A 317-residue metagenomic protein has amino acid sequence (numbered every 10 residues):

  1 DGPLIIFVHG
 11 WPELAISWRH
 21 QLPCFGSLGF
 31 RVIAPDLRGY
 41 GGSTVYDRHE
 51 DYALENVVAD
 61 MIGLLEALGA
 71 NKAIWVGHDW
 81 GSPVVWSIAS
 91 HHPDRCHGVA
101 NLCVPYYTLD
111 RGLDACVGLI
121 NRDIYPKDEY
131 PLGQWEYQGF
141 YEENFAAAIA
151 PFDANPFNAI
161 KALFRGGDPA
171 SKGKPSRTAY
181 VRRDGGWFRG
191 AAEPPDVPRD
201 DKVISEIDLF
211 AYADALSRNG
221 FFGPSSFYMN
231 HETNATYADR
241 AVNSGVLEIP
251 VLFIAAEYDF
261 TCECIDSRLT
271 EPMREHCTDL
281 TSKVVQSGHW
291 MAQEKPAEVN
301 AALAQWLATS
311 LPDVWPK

Functional and structural regions predicted by a protein language model:
D1-V45, H78: Conserved HGGG/HGGXW glycine-rich cap/lid loop of the alpha/beta-hydrolase fold
L4, Y40-K72, V76, W80-L280: Flexible "cap/lid" subdomain of the alpha/beta-hydrolase fold that forms the substrate-access gate
G10, A53, D79, E294-K295: Active-site helix-initiating loop/hinge in glycosyltransferases
W11, A15-W18, W80, W86 (+2 more regions): Signature tryptophan residues that serve as conserved aromatic anchors
A34, A255, V284: Conserved residues in the N-terminal Rossmann fold of short-chain dehydrogenase/reductase
C277-K317: Catalytic active-site module of serine/aspartate enzymes centered on a nucleophile-bearing elbow/loop
